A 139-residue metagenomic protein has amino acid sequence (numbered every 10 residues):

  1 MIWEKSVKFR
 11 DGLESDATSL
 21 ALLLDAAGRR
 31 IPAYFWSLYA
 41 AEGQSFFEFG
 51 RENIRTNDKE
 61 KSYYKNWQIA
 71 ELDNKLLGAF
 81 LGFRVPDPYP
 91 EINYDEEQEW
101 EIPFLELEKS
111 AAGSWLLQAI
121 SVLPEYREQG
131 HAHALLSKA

Functional and structural regions predicted by a protein language model:
K8-L23, R29-F35: A short beta-loop-alpha structural element at the N-terminal edge of CoA-dependent acyl/N-acetyltransferase catalytic
R29-R55, P90-I92, E101: Conserved GNAT-fold acetyl-CoA-binding loop/helix
I54-I69, V85-P90, L116: A short helix-loop-beta-strand connector motif used in the catalytic cores of GNAT acetyltransferases and, in some
E71-D73: Active-site beta-strand termini and strand-to-loop segments that position acidic
K75-G78: Glycine-rich acetyl-CoA-binding "A-motif" of GNAT/NAT acetyltransferases
L81-A119: Conserved acyl-donor/pantetheine-binding loop and adjacent beta-alpha core of acyl/acetyltransferases and related
Q118, L123, R127: Residue-level recognition of the GNAT/N-acetyltransferase active site
Y126, G130-K138: Conserved acetyl-CoA pyrophosphate-binding loop and the N-cap/start of the following alpha-helix in GNAT-like
